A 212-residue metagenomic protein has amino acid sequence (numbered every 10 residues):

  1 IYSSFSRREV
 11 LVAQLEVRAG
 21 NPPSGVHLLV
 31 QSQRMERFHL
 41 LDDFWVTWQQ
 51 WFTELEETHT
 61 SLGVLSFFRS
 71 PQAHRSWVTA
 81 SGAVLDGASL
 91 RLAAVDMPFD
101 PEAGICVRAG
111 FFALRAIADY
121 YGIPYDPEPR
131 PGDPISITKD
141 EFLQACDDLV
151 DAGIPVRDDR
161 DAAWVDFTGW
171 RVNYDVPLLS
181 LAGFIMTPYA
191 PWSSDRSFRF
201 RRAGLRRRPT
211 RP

Functional and structural regions predicted by a protein language model:
I1-Y2: Transmembrane alpha-helices and immediately adjacent membrane-cytoplasm interface residues in multi-pass integral
R7-S81, D86-G87, D96: Non-transmembrane accessory domains of multi-pass membrane transporters/channels
F44, S66-R69, A73-P212: Soluble C-terminal extramembrane regulatory/interaction domains of multi-pass membrane proteins
